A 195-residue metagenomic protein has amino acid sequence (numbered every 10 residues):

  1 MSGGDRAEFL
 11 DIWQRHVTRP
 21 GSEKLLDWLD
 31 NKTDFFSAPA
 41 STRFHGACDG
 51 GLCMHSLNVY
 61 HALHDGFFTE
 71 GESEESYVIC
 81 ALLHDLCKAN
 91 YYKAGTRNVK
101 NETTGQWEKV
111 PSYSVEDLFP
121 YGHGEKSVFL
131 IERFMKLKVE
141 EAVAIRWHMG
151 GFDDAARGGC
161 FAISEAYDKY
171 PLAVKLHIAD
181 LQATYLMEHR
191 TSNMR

Functional and structural regions predicted by a protein language model:
M1-A38: Non-catalytic interface/linker regions that flank or bridge core catalytic/transmembrane domains
G3, R15-R19, C53, M135 (+1 more regions): Generic detection of long, well-ordered alpha-helical segments
L25-K32, H45-L57: All-alpha helical catalytic cores of prenyl diphosphate-utilizing isoprenoid enzymes
S41-G46, M54, H61, D65-S192: Divalent metal-dependent catalytic cores for phosphoryl transfer on phosphate-bearing substrates
